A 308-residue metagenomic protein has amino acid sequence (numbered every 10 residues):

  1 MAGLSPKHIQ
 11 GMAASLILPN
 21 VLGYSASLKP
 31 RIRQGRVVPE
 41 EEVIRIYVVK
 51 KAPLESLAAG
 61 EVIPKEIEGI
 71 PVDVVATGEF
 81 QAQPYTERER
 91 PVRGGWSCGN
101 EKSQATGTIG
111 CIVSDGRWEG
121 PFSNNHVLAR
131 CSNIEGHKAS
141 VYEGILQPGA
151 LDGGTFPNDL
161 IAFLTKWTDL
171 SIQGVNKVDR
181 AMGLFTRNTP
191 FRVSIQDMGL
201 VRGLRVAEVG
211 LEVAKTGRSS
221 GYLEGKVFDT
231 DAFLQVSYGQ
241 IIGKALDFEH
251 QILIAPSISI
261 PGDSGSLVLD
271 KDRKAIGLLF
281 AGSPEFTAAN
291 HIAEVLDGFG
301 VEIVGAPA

Functional and structural regions predicted by a protein language model:
M1-I112, I292-E294: Noncatalytic regulatory segments and standalone regulatory/sensor domains
P84-H250, P256, L269-D272, I276 (+2 more regions): Serine endopeptidase catalytic core focused on the charge-relay Asp
I260-S264: Short, small/polar residue-rich loop motifs at catalytic or cofactor-binding pockets
S283-P284: A short acidic/small-residue loop/turn micro-motif
A289-A308: C-terminal, disordered and strongly charge-biased linear tails with low hydrophobicity
